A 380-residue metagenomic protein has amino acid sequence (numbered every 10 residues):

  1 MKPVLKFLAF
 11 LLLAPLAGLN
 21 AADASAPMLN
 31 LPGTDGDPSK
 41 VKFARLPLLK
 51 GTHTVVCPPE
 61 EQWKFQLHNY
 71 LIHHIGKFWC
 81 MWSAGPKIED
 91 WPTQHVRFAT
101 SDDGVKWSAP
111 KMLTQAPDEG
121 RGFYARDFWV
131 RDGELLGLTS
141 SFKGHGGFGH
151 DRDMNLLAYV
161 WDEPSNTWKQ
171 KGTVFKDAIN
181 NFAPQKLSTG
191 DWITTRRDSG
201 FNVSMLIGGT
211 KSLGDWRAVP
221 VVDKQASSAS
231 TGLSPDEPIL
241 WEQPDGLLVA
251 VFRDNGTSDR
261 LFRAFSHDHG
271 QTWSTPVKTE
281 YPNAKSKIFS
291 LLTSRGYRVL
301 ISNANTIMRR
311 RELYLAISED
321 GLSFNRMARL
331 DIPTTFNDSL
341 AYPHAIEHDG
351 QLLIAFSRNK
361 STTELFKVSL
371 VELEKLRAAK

Functional and structural regions predicted by a protein language model:
M1-L8: Bacterial N-terminal signal peptides that target proteins for export
L11-N20: Hydrophobic h-region of N-terminal signal peptides that target proteins for export in Gram-negative bacteria
A22-K64, I72-R121, V130-S286, L292-D338 (+3 more regions): Beta-rich carbohydrate-recognition and catalytic domains
A341-P343: C-terminal structured domain segments
